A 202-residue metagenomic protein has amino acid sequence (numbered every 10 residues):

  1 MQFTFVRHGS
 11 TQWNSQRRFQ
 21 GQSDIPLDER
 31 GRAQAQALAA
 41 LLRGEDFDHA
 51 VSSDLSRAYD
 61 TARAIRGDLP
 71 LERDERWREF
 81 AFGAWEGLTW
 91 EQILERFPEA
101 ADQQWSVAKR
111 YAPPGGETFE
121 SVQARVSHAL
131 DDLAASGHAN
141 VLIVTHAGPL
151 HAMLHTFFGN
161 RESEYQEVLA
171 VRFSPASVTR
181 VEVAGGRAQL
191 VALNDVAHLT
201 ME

Functional and structural regions predicted by a protein language model:
M1-T4: Extreme N-terminal starter segment of soluble prokaryotic enzymes
H8, H146: Short, conserved phosphate/pyrophosphate- and ester-handling motifs at nucleotide-, phospho-/glycolipid
S10-I65, P113-S127: Loop-to-helix element that buttresses phosphate recognition and phosphoryl-transfer chemistry
Q36-D102: Phosphate-coordination/substrate-recognition cap region in phosphate-metabolizing enzymes
R43-D46, L133-A139: Glycine-rich phosphate-binding loop signature in dinucleotide/nucleotide-binding domains
A100-E120: Short glycine/proline- and acidic residue-enriched helix-loop micro-motifs that form flexible lids or anion-recognition
R161-Q189: Domain-level recognition of soluble alpha/beta enzyme cores, biased toward histidine phosphatases/phosphomutases
R187-E202: Acidic, His/Gly-rich catalytic cores of divalent-metal-dependent hydrolytic chemistry
